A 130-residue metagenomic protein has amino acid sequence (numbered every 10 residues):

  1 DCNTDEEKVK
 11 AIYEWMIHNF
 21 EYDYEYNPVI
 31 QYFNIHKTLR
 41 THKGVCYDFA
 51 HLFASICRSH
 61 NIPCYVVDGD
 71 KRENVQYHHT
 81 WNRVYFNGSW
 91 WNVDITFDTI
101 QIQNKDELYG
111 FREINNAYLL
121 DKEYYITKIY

Functional and structural regions predicted by a protein language model:
D1-R40, K122-K128: Secondary-structure boundary elements
D5-I12, H42-C57: Active-site nucleophilic cysteine motif
D23-H36, H42-K43, H60-V75: Catalytic cysteine-centered active-site loop
F49-L119, E123-Y125, Y130: Hydrophobic/aromatic-rich core segments of domains that either
